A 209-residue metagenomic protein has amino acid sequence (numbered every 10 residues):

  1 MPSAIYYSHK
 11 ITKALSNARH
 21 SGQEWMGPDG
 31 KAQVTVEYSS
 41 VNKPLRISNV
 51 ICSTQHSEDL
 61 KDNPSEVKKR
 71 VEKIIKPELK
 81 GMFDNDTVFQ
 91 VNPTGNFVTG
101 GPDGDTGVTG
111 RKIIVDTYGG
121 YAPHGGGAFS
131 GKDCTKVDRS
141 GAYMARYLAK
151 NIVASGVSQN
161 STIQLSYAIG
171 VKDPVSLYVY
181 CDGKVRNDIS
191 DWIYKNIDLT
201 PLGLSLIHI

Functional and structural regions predicted by a protein language model:
M1-G100: Glycine-rich, mobile lid/loop segments that gate access to catalytic sites or pores
P2-R19, K132-Q159: Alpha-helical support elements that line or immediately flank enzyme active sites and cofactor-binding pockets
A32-S57, G104-A122, L165, L177-K184: Short beta-strand elements
K61-I152: Glycine-rich anion/phosphate-binding loop at the beta-strand->alpha-helix junction
V88-N92, S158-A168, P174-C181, D191-W192: Beta-strand segments within the central parallel beta-sheet cores of soluble alpha/beta enzyme folds
P123, A149-V157, D182-K184, D198: Hydrophobic alpha-helix feature that most strongly marks membrane-spanning transmembrane helices and their immediate
Y178-S205: A glycine-rich helix N-cap at a beta->alpha junction
I207-I209: Conserved small/polar residues in nucleotide/adenosyl-binding loops
